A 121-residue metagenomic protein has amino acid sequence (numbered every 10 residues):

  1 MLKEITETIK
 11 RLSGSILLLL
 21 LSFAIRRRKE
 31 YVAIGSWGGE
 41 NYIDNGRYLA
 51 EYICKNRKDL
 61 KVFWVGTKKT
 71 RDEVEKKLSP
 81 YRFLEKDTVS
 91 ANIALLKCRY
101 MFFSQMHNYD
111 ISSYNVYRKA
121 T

Functional and structural regions predicted by a protein language model:
M1-G38: Membrane-proximal basic amphipathic "stem/tether" segments
E30-T121: Active-site and donor-binding regions of nucleotide-sugar-utilizing enzymes
